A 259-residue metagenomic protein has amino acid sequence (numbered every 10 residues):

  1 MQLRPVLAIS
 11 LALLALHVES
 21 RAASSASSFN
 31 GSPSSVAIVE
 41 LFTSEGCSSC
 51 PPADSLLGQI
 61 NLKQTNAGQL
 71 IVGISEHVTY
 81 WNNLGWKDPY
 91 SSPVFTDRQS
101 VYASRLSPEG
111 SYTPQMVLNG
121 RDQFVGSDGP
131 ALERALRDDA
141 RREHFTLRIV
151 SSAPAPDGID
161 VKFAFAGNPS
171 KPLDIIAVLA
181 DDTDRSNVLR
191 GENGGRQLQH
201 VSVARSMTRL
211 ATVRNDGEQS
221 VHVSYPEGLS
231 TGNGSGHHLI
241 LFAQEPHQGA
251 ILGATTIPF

Functional and structural regions predicted by a protein language model:
M1-P5: Positively charged n-region of N-terminal signal peptides that target proteins for export
V6-L16: Bacterial N-terminal signal peptides
A8, S34, V39, R190 (+1 more regions): Short, functionally important structural connectors and interaction interfaces within domains
R21-Y112: Active-site-proximal cofactor/substrate-binding loop regions of enzyme domains
K87-Q115, R121-F259: Short, conserved sequence motifs used for protein processing/export or organelle targeting and for catalysis
